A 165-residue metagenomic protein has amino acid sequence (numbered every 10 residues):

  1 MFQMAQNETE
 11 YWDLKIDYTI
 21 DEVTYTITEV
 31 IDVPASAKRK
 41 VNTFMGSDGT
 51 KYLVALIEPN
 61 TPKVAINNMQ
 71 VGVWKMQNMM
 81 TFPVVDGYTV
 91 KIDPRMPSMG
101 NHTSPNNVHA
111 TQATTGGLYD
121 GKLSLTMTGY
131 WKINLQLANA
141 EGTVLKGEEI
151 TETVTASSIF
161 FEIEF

Functional and structural regions predicted by a protein language model:
M1-F165: First exposed extracellular module after export/assembly in secreted or surface-exposed proteins
